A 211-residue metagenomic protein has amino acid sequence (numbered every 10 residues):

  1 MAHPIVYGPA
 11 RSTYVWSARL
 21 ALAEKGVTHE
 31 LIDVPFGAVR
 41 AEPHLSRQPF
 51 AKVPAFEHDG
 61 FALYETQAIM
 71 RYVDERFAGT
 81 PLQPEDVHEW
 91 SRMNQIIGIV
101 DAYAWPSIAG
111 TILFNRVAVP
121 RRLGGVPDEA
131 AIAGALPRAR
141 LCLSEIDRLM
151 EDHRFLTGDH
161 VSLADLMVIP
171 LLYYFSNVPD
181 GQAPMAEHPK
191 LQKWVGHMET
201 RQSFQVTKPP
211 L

Functional and structural regions predicted by a protein language model:
M1-A133, D147: GST-like domain detector, emphasizing the conserved glutathione-binding G-site in the N-terminal thioredoxin-like
E30-I32, G158, V206-T207: A local structural micro-motif
S46, T200, P209: Phosphate-coordinating loops and pocket residues in cytosolic domains that bind phosphorylated ligands
F56, Q67, A139-C142, S203: Aromatic-glycine hotspot motif
E85, V206-L211: Short, flexible loop/turn segments with low-complexity composition
A102-T200: GST-like fold's C-terminal all-alpha helical module
